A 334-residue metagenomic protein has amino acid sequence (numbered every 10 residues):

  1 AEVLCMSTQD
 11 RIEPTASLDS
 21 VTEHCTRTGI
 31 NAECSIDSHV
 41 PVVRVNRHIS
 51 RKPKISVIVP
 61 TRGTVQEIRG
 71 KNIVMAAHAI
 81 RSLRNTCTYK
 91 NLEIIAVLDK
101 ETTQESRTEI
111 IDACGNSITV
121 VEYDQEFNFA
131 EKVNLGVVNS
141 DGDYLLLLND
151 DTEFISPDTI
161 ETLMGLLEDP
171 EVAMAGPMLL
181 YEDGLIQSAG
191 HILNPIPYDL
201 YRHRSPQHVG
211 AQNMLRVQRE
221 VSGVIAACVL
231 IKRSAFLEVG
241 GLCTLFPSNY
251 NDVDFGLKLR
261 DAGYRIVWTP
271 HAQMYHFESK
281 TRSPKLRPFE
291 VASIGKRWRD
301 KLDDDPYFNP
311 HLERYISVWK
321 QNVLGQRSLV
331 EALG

Functional and structural regions predicted by a protein language model:
A1, V21, T159-L163, L215 (+2 more regions): A short, conserved alpha-helix in the catalytic core of glycosyltransferases
D10-I55, D183, P195-V221, I225 (+2 more regions): C-terminal, non-catalytic tails of nucleotide-sugar-dependent glycosyltransferases
K54-I58, E93, D254: Cell-envelope/extracellular polymer assembly enzymes that use nucleotide-activated donors
A76-N91: Short, acidic, metal-binding catalytic loop of nucleotide-sugar glycosyltransferases
V97-R107: A conserved acidic beta->alpha catalytic loop
Y123-S140: Glycine-rich, basic loop-to-helix element that forms the pyrophosphate-binding segment of sugar-nucleotide handling
L145: Short aromatic/hydrophobic "clamp" motif used to bind/position activated sugar donors
T152-P195: Conserved donor NDP-sugar-binding/catalytic core segment of glycosyltransferases
